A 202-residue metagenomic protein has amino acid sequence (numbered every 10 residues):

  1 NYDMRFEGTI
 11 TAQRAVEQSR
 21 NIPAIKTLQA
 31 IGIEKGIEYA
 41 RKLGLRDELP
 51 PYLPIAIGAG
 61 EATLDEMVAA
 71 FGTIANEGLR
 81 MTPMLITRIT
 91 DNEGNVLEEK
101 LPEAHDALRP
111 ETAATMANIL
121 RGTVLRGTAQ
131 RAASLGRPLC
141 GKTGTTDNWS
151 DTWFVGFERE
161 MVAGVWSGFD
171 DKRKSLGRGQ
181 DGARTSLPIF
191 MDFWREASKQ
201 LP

Functional and structural regions predicted by a protein language model:
N1-N76, G122: Active-site-adjacent helix/loop patches that line small-molecule binding or acyl-intermediate pockets
R14-Q18, E61-P202: A penicillin-recognizing enzyme superfamily signal
